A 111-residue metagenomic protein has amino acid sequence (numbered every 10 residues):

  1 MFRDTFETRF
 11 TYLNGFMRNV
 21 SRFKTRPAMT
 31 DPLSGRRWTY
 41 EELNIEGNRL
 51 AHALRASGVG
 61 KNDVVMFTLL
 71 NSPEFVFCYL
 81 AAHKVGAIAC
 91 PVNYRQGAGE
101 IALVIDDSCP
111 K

Functional and structural regions predicted by a protein language model:
M1-F2: Short, contiguous pre-domain boundary segments
E7-A28, I45: A short N-terminal helical cap/helix-turn-helix that marks the beginning of AMP-binding/adenylate-forming
T25-L80, G97-A102, D106: Conserved AMP-binding/adenylate-forming core of the ANL superfamily
H83: Anion (oxyanion) recognition and catalysis
G86: Structured binding elements
V92-R95: Short beta->alpha connector loops at strand-helix junctions that form conserved, small/polar/Pro-enriched
D107-K111: Active-site charged/polar residues at nucleotide-handling catalytic sites that mediate phosphoryl, nucleotidyl
